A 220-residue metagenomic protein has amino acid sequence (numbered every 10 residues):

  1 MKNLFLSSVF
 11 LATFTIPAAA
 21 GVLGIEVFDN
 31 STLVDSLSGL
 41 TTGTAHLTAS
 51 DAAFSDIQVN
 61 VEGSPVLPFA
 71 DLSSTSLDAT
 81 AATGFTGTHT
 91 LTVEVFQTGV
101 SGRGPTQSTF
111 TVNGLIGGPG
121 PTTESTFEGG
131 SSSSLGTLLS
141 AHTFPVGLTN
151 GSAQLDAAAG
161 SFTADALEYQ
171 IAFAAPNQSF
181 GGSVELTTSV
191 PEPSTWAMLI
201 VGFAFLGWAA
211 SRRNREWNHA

Functional and structural regions predicted by a protein language model:
M1-V22, P176-F205: Short, threonine-centered small-residue motifs that mark membrane-proximal processing/anchoring sites and TM-junction
S8-V9, T32, A141, A153 (+3 more regions): Compositionally biased regions
G21-S189: Helix-boundary and membrane-interface capping/anchor signal
W208-A220: C-terminal membrane-anchoring or membrane-association module
